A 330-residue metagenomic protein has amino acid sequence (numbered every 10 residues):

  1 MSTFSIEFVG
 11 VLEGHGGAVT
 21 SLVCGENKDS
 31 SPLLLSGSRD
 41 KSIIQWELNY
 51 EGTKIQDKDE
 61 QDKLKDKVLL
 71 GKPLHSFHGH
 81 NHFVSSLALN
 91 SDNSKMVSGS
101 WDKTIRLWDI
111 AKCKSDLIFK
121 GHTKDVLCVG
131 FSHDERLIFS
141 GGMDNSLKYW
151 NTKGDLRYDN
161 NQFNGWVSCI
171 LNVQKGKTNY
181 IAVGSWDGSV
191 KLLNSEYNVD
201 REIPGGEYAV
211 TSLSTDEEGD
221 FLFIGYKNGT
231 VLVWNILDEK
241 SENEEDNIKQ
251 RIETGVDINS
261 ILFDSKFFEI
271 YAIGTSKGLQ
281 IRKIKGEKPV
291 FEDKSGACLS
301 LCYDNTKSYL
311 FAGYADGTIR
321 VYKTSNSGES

Functional and structural regions predicted by a protein language model:
E7-V9, K54-Q56, K72-H75, K114-L117 (+5 more regions): A structural motif specific to WD40 beta-propellers
F8, A18, S30, P73 (+16 more regions): WD40/WD-repeat beta-propeller blade-loop signature
L12-V19, L70, F77-V84, K120-V126 (+4 more regions): WD40/WD-repeat beta-propeller blade N-cap
D29-L35, N93-V97, R106, D116-L117 (+7 more regions): Structural hallmark of WD40 beta-propellers
G37-D40, D92, S98-D102, S140-D144 (+4 more regions): Conserved strand-to-loop turn within each blade of WD40 beta-propeller repeats
I43-E47, I105-W108, V129, L147-N151 (+4 more regions): WD40-repeat beta-propellers
L299-S330: Blade-level signature of beta-propeller repeat domains, shared across WD40, Kelch, NHL, RCC1 and BNR/Asp-box propellers
